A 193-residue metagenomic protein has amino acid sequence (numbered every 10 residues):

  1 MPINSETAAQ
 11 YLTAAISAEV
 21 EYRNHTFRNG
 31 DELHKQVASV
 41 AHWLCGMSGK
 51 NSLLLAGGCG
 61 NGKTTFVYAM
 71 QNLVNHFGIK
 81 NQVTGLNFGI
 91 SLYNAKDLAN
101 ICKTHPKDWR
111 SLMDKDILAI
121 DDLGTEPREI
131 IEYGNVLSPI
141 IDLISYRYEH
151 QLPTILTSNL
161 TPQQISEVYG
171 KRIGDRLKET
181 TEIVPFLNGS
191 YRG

Functional and structural regions predicted by a protein language model:
M1-G49, I183-V184, N188, G193: A short, basic N-terminal segment
S52: Walker A (P-loop) ATP-phosphate-binding motif of ABC ATPase nucleotide-binding domains
L55: Hydrophobic anchor at the beta1->P-loop junction of P-loop NTPases
G60-K63: Conserved glycine(s) of the Walker
F66, M70: Hydrophobic positions on the alpha1 helix immediately C-terminal to the Walker A/P-loop
N72-I90: Post-Walker A helix-loop "phosphate-sensing" segment adjacent to the P-loop in P-loop NTPases
T84-Y148: Conserved nucleotide-sensing/catalytic segment adjacent to the nucleotide-binding pocket in NTP-handling enzymes
T125-G193: Replace "adjacent to P-loop NTPase cores in ATP/GTP-dependent enzymes" with "adjacent to NTP-binding cores
